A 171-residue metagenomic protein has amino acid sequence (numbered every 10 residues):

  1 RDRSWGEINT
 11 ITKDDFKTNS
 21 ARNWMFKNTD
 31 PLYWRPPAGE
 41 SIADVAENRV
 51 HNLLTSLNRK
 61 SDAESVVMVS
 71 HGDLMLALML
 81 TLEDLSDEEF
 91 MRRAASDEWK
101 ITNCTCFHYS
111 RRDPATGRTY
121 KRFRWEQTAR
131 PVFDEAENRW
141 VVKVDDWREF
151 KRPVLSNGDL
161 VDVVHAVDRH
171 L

Functional and structural regions predicted by a protein language model:
D2-R3, L74-L76: Short, active-site-adjacent cap segments at secondary-structure transitions
R3-D15, R59-D62, L80-L171: Acidic, low-complexity terminal tails and accessory targeting/binding regions of phosphate-metabolizing enzymes
I11-M25: Short, flexible, mixed-charge acidic loops at enzyme active sites
F16, V45-A46: Conserved anionic group-binding/transfer micro-motifs
N19, D30, T81-L82: Residue-level signal for well-ordered alpha-helical positions
W24-D44, E149-P153: Short glycine/proline- and acidic residue-enriched helix-loop micro-motifs that form flexible lids or anion-recognition
A46, V50-N58: Generic structural signal for well-ordered alpha-helical scaffold segments
D62-G72: Generic beta-sheet signal
